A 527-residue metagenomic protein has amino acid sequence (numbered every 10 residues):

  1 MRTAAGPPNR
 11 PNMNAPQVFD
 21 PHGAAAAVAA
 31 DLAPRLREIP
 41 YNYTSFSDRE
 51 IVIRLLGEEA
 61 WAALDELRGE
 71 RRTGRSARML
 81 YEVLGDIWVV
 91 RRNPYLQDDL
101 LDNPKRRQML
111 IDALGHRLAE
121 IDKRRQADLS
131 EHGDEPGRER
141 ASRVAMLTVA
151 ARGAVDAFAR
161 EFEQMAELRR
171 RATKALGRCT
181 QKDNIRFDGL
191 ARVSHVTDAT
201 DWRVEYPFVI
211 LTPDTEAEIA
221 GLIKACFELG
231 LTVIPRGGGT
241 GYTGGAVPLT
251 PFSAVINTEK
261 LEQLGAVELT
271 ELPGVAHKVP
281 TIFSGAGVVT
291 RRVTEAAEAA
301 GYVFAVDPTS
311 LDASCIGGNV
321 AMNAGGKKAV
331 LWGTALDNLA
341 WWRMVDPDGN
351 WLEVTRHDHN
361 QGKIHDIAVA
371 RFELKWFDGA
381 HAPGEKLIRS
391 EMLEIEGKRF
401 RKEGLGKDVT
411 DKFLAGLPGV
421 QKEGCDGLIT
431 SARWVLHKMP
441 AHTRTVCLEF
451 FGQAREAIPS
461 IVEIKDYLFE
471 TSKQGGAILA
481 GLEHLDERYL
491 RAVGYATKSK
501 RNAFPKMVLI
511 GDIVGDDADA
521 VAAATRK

Functional and structural regions predicted by a protein language model:
R2-K224, G241-P280, T309, V435-L436 (+2 more regions): N-terminal flexible segment immediately upstream of the FAD-binding catalytic core in FAD-dependent oxidoreductases
R171-K182, G221-L231, A296, S460-T471 (+1 more regions): Generic non-transmembrane alpha-helical segments
T180-G189, F304-T309, M392, R399-K407 (+2 more regions): Flexible, glycine/charged-enriched surface loops at secondary-structure junctions
L231-T232, V303: Residue-level detector of anion-binding/catalytic polar loops
P235-G239, A246, T258, A286 (+5 more regions): Glycine-rich, histidine-containing beta strand-loop boundary motifs that form or position
Q263-G274, P280-I464: FAD-binding subdomain of flavoenzyme oxidoreductases
W341, S431, R444-K465, F469 (+2 more regions): Glycine-rich, acidic/polar active-site loops that bind/position phosphate-bearing ligands
